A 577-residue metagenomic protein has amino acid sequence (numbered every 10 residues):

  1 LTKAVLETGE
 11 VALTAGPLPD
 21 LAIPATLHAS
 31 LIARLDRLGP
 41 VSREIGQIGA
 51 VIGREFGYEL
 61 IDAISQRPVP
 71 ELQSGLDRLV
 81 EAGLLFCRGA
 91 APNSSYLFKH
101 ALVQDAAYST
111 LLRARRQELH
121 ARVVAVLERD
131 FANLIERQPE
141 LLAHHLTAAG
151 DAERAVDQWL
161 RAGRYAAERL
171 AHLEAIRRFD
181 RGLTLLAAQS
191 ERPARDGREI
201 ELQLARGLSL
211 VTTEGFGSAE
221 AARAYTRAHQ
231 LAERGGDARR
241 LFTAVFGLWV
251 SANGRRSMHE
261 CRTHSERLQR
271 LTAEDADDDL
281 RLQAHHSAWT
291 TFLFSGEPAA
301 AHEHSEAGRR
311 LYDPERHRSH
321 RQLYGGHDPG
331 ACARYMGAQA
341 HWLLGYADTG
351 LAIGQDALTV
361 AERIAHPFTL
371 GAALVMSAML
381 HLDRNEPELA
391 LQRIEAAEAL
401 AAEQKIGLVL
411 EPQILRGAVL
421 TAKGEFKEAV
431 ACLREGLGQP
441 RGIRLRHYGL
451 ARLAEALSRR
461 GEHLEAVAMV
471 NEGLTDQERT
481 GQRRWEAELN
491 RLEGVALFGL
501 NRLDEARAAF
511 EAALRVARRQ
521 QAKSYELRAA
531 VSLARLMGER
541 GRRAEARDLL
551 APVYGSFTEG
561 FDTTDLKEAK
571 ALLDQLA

Functional and structural regions predicted by a protein language model:
L1-R177, R181-S190, L457, G461 (+1 more regions): Short secondary-structure boundary elements
I32, D36-G39, Q47-A50, V80 (+9 more regions): Amphipathic, well-packed alpha-helical segments that form the structural scaffold of globular domains
E81, Q203, A228-A232, Q269 (+3 more regions): Helix-coil-helix junctions within alpha-helical repeat/solenoid scaffolds
S95, R116, I135-L142, A155 (+13 more regions): Residues that mark the junctions of alpha-helical repeat units in TPR/alpha-solenoid scaffolds
Y108, A143-H144, D157-L160, R164 (+9 more regions): Amphipathic alpha-helical repeat scaffolds
R137, G150, S190, A194 (+9 more regions): Structural signature of alpha-solenoid helical repeat scaffolds
D151, A171, G215-G217, D237 (+8 more regions): Residues in the short coil linking paired helices within alpha-helical repeat scaffolds
D180-H381: Internal alpha-solenoid helical repeat scaffolds
